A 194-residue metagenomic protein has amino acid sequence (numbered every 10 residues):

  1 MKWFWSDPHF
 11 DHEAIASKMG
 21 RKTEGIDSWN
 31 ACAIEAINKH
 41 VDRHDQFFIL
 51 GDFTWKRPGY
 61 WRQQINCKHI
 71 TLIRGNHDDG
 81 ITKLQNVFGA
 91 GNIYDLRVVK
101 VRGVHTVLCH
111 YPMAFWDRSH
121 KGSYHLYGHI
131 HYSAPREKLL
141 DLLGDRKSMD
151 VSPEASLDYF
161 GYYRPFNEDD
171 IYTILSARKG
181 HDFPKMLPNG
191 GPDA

Functional and structural regions predicted by a protein language model:
M1-W61, K147, V151-A155, I174 (+1 more regions): N-terminal active-site segment of His-dependent metallophosphoesterases
S6-F10, G51-T54, N76-D78, Y111-P112 (+1 more regions): Active-site metal-binding loops of divalent metal-dependent hydrolases
A16, L50-C67, R74, D79-I93 (+2 more regions): Metal-dependent catalytic neighborhoods of phosphoester/phosphodiester hydrolases
R21-E24, R74, R164-F166: Short coil/turn linker and secondary-structure boundary residues
K39, W61-I65, V98-K100: Short, conserved, surface-exposed binding loops centered on an aromatic residue
D45, K68, S123: Conserved acidic residues
T71, N86-G191: Conserved beta-sheet core of the metallophosphoesterase superfamily
